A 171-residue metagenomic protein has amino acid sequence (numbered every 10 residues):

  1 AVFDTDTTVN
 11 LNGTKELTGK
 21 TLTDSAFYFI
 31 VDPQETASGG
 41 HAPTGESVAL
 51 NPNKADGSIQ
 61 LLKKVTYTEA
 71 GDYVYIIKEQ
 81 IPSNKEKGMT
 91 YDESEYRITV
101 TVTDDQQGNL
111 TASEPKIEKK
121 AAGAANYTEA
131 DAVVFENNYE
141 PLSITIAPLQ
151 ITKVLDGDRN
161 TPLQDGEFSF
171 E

Functional and structural regions predicted by a protein language model:
A1-E171: Solvent-exposed loop/turn and edge beta-strand elements of beta-rich ligand-binding domains
